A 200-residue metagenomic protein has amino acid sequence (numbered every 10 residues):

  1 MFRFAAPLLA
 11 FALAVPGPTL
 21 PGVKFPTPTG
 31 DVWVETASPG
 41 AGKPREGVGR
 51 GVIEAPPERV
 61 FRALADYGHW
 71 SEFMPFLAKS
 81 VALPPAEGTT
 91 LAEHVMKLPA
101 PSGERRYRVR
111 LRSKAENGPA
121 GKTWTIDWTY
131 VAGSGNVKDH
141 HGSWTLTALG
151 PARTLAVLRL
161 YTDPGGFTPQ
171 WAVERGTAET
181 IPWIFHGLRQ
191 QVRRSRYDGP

Functional and structural regions predicted by a protein language model:
A5-A14: Bacterial N-terminal signal peptides
V15-E87, P200: Hydrophobic ligand-binding cavity/cleft-lining segments
L20-G22, D31, P85-E93, P119-T129: Short, hydrophobic/aromatic-rich segments at coil-to-beta transitions
T36-A37, A92-P99, D127-G133: Short beta-strand segments that buttress and anchor functional surface loops
V48-G51, S80-A82, M96, Y107-A115 (+1 more regions): Hydrophobic/aromatic beta-strand elements that line small-molecule binding cavities or substrate pockets in beta-rich
I53-P57, M96-A100, S113-N117, A132-S134 (+2 more regions): Beta-strand elements of well-folded, non-transmembrane domains
T129-E179: Beta-strand/loop substructures that line and gate deep hydrophobic ligand-binding cavities in soluble
Q191-P200: Short, highly charged C-terminal tails/helix-capping segments
